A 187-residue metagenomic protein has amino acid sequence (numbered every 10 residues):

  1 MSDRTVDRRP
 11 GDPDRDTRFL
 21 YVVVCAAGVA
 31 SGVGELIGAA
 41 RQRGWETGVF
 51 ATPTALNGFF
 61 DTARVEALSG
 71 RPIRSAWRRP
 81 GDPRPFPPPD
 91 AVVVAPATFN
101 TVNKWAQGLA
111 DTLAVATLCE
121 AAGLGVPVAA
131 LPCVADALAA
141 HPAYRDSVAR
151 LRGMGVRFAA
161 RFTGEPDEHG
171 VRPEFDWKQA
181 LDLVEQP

Functional and structural regions predicted by a protein language model:
M1-P187: A cross-family phosphate/adenosyl-ligand binding-site feature
